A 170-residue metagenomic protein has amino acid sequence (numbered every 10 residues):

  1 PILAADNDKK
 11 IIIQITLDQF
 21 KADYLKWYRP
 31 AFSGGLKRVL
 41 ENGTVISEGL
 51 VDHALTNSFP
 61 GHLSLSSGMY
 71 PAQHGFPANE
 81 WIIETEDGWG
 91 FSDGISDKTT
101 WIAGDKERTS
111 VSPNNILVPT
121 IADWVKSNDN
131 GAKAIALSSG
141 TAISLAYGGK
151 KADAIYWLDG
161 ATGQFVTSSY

Functional and structural regions predicted by a protein language model:
I2-A4: Sec/Tat signal peptide C-region and signal peptidase I cleavage site
K9-F20, V39, L65, V125 (+1 more regions): Beta-strand elements within well-structured catalytic alpha/beta cores of enzymes that handle phosphate/sulfate esters
I13-A22, T99-E107: Acidic/histidine-rich, surface-exposed loop or edge segments in extracytoplasmic proteins
I15, A31-G34, P60, I116 (+1 more regions): Generic recognition of stable, solvent-exposed alpha-helical segments in well-folded globular domains
K21-W27, V51, K106-P113: Second-shell loop/turn segments in exported
A22-L25, S58, S144-G148: Extracytoplasmic/secreted cell-surface and envelope-processing proteins
K26-H74, K133-A136: Short, structured active-site-proximal loop/turn typified by the sulfatase FGly-forming signature C/S-X-P-X-R
Y70, G75-Y170: His/Asp/Glu-rich, glycine-adjacent segments that coordinate divalent cations and/or stabilize oxyanion chemistry on
